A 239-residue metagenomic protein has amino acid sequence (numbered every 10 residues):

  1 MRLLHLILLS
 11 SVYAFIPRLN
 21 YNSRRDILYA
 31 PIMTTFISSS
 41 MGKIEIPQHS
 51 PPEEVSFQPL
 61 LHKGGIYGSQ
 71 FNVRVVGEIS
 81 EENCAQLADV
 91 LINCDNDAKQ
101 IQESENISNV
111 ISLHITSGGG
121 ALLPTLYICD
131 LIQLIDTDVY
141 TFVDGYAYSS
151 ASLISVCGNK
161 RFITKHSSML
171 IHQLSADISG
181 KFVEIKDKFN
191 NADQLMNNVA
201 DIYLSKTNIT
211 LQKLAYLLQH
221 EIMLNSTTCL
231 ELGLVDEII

Functional and structural regions predicted by a protein language model:
M1-R18: N-terminal chloroplast transit peptides
N22-I239: Terminal-region recognition feature
